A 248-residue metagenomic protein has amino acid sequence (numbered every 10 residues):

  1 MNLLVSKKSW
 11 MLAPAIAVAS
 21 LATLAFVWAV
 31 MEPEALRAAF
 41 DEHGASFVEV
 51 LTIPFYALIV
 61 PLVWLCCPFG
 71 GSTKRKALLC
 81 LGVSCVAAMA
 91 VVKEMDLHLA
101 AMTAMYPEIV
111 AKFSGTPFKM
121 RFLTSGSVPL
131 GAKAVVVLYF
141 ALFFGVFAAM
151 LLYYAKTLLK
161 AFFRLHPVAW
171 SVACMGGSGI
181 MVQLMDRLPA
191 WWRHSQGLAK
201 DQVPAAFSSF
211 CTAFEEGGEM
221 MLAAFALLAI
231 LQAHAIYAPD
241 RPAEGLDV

Functional and structural regions predicted by a protein language model:
N2-V91, L99-M102, Y106-D247: Polytopic alpha-helical membrane-helix bundles and their juxtamembrane interface segments in multi-pass membrane
E94: An anion-binding catalytic pocket shared by soluble metabolic enzymes
